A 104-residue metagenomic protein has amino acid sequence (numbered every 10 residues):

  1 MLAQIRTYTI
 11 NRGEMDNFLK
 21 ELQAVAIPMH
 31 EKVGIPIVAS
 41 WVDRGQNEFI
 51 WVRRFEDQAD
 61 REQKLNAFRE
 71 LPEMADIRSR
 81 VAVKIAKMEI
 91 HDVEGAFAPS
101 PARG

Functional and structural regions predicted by a protein language model:
A3-Y8: Active-site-flanking beta-strand signature of metal-NTP-handling nucleotidyl enzymes and homologous cyclase-like
T9, V52-R54: Short hydrophobic/aromatic beta-strand micro-patches that form the beta-sheet surface supporting nucleotide- or nucleic
T9-L19: Short, surface-exposed ligand-recognition loops at beta-strand->loop->(often short) alpha-helix junctions that present
N11-G13, Q58, G95-A96: Generic structural motif
N17-A39, R54-H91: An amphipathic, aromatic/His-enriched active-site/gating alpha helix that lines ligand/cofactor pockets
V42-R44, K84-G104: Long, low-complexity, Ser/Thr/Gly/Pro-rich intrinsically disordered segments that act as flexible linkers and assembly
G45-I50: The conserved glycine-aromatic submotif of the RRM
